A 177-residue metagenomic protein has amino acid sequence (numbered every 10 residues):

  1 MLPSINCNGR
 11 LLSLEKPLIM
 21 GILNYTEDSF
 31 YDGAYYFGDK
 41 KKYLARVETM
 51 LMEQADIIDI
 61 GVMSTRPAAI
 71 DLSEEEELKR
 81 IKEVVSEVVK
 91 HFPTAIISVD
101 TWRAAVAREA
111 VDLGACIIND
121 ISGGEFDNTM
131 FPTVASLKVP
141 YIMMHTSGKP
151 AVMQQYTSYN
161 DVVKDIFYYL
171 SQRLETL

Functional and structural regions predicted by a protein language model:
M1-T26: N-terminal amphipathic alpha-helix/helix-capping segment at the start of soluble metabolic enzymes
E15-I19, A55-D56, P93-A95, G114-C116 (+1 more regions): Short, well-ordered coil/turn segments that N-cap beta-strands
L23, M50, Q54, D100 (+1 more regions): Conserved, mostly hydrophobic/aromatic
E27-F30, T65-A68, L113, E125-L177: Conserved anion-binding
F30-D32, D56-E83: Glycine-rich, proline-tolerant flexible connector loops at the mouths of alpha/beta enzymes
Y31-L51, E76-R80, G123-N128, K164-S171: Glycine-rich anion/phosphate-binding loops
I70-V99, R108, A135-T146: Alpha-helix-loop-beta-strand connector modules within alpha/beta enzyme cores
T94-W102, G114-D127, V163-I166: Catalytic beta/alpha-barrel core
